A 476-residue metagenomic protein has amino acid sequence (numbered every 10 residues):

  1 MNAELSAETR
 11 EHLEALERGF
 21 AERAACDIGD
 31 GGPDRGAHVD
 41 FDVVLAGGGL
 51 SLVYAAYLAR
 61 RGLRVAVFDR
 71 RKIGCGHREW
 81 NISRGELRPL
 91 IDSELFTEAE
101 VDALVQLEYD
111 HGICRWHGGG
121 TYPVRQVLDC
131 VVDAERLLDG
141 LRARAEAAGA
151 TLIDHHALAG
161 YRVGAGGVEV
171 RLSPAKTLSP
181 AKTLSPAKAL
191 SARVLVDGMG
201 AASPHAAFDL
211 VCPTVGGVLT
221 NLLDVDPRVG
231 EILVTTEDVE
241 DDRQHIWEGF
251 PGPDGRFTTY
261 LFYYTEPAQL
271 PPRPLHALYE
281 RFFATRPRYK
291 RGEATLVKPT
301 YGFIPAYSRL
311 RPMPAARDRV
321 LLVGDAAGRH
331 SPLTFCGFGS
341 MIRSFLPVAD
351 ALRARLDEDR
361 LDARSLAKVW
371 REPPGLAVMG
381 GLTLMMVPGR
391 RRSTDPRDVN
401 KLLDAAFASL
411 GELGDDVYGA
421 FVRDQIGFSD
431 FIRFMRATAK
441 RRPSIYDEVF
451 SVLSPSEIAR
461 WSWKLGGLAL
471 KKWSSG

Functional and structural regions predicted by a protein language model:
M1-D42: Extreme N-terminal leader/targeting segments of oxidoreductases
R10, E14-A21, D350-G476: C-terminal helical "tail/cap" subdomain of flavin- and related membrane-associated enzymes
G47, V196-M199, V323: Short, well-ordered coil/turn residues at beta-beta hairpins and beta-strand->alpha-helix junctions within
G48, Y57-E79: Glycine-rich FAD pyrophosphate-binding loop
C75-I113: N-terminal FAD cofactor-binding segment of flavoenzymes
Y122-A143, T214-G217, A268-P274: Short beta-strand to alpha-helix junction loop
V131, P267-G380: FAD/FMN-dependent oxidoreductases across multiple families
A148-P287, F345: Predominantly flavin-linked oxidoreductase catalytic cores and closely associated redox partners
